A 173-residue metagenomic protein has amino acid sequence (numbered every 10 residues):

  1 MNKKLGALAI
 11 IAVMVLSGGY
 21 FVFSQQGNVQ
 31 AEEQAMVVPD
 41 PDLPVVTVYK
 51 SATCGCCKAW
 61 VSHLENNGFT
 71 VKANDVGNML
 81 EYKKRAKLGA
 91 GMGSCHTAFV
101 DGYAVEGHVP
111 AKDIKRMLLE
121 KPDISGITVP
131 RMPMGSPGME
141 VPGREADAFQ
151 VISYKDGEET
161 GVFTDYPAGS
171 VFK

Functional and structural regions predicted by a protein language model:
M1-L43, S136-K173: Secretory/periplasmic and organellar redox-cofactor proteins
V38-V61, E65-N67: Local sequence-structure signature of Cys/Sec-based thiol-disulfide redox active-site neighborhoods
V45-V46, F69-T70, D101-A104: Short active-site oxyanion
Y49-S51, N74-V76, H108, P130-M132: Active-site-proximal beta-strand/loop segments in catalytic clefts of secreted hydrolases
T53, W60, D75-N78, P110-I114: Stable alpha-helical elements in mature extracytoplasmic
V61-E81: Conserved helix-turn-beta segment immediately C-terminal to the redox Cys motif in thioredoxin-like folds
R85, G91-K173: Thiol/selenol-based redox catalytic cores and closely related redox-interacting motifs
